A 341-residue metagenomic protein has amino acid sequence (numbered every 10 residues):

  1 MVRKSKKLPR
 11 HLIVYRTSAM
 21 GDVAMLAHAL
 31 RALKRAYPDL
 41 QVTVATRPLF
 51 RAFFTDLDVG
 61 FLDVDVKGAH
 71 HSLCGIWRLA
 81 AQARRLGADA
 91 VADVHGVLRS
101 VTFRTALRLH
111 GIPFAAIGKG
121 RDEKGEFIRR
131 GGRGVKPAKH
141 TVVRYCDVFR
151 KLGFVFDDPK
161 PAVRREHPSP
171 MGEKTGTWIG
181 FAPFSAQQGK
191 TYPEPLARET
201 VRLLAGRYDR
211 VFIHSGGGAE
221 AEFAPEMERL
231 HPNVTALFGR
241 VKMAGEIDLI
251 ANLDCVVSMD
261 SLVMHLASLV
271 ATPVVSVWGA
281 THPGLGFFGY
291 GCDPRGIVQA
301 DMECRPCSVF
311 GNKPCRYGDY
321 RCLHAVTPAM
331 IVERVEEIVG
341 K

Functional and structural regions predicted by a protein language model:
M1-K341: Catalytic machinery of carbohydrate-active enzymes, primarily nucleotide-sugar-dependent glycosyltransferases
